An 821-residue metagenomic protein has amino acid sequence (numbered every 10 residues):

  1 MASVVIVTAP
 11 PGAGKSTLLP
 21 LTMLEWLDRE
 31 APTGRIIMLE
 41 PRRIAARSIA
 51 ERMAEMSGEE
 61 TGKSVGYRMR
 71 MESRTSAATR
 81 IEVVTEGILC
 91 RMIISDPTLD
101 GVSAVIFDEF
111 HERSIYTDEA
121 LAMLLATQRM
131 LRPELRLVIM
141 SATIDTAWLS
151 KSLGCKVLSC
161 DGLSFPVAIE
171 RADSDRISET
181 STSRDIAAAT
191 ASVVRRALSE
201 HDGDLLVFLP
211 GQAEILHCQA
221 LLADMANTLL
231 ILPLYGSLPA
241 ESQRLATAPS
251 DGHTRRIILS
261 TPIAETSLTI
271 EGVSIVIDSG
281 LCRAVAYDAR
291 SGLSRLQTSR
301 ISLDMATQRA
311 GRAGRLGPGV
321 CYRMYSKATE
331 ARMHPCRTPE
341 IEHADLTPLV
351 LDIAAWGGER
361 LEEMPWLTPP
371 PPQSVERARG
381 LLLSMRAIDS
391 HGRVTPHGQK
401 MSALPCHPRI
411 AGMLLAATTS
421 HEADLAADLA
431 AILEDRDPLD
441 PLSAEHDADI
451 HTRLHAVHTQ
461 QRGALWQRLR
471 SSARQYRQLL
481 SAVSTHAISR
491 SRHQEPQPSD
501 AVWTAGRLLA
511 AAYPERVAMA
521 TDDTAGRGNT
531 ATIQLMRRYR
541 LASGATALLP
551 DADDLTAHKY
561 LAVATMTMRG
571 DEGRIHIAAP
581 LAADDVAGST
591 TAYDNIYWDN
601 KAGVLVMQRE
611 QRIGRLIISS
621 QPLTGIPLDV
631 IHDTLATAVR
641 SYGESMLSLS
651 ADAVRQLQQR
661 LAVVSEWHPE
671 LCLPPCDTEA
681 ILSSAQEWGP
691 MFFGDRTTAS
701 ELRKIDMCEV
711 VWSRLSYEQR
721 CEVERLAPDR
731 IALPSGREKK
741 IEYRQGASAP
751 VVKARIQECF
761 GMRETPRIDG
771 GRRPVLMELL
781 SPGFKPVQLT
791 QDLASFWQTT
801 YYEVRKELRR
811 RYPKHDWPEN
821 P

Functional and structural regions predicted by a protein language model:
M1-M413, I488-R492, M566-T567, R725 (+1 more regions): P-loop NTPase motor module signature
T17, T228, P233, I277 (+7 more regions): Second RecA-like catalytic domain
T61, A531-M536, V723-A727: A short, compositionally biased
M71, V157-C160, Q534-A542, D729-P734: Short acidic-hydrophobic surface loop/beta-edge motif
D96-H111, L121, S279-R283, G292 (+6 more regions): Extended active-site and interfacial segments that coordinate phosphate-rich ligands in large catalytic machineries
I106-F107, L230, S237-P239, Q243 (+4 more regions): Charge-dense polyanion-binding interfaces
F165, A547, E738-K740: Short, isolated positions in well-ordered beta-strands
A542, V606-P821: Charged, non-catalytic accessory extensions
